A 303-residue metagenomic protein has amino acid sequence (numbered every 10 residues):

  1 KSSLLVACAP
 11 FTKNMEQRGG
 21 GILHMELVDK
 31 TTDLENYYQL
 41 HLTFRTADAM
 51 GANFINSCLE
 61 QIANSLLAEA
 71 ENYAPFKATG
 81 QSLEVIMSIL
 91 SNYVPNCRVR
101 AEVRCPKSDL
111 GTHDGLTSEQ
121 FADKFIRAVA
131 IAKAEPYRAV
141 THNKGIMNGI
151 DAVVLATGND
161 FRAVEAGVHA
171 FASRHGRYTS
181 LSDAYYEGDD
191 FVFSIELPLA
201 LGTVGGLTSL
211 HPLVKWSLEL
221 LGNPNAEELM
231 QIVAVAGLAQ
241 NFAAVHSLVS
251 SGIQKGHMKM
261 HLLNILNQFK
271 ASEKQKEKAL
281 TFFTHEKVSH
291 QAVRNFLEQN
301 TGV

Functional and structural regions predicted by a protein language model:
K1, R45-N56, P136-Y137: Flexible, glycine/proline-enriched loop segments at strand-loop-helix junctions that form or flank small-ligand binding
K1-K30: Hydrophobic alpha-helical hairpins/lids featuring a short glycine-rich hinge
K1-T12, I55-N64, A70: A generic, well-ordered mixed alpha/beta core segment in the N-terminal half of proteins
L34-N36, Q81, A239, E273: Short flexible coil/turn linkers enriched for glycine and charged/polar residues that connect secondary-structure
Y38-T46, I195-L197: Short, hydrophobic beta-strand segments
S57-E69, P75-L213: Glycine-rich anion/phosphate-binding loop at the beta-strand->alpha-helix junction
F191, P198-V303: Catalytic-core signal marking the mid-to-C-terminal active-site face
